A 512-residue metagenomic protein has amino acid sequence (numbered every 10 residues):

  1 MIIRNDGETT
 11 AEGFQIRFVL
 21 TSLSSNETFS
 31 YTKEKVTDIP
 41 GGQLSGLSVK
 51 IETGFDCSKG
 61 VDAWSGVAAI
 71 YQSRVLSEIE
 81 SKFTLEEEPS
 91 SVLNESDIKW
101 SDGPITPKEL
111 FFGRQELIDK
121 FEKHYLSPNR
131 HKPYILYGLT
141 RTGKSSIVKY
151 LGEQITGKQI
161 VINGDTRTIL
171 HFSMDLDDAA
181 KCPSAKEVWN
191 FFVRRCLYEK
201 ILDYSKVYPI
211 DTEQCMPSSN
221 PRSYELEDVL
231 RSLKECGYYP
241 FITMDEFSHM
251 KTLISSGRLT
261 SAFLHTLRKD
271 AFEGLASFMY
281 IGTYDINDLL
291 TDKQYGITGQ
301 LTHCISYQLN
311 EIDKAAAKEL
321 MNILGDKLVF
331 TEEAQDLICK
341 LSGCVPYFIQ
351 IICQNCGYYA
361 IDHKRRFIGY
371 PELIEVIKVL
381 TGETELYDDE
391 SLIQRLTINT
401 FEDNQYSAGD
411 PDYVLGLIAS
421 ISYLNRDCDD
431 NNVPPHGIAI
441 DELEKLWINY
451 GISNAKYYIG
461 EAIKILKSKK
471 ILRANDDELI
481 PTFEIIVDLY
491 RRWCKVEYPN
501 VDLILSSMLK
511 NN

Functional and structural regions predicted by a protein language model:
E88-K120, K206-Y208, Q300-T302: Conserved adenine-nucleotide phosphate-binding loops and their immediately adjacent elements
H131, C344, F348-K456, S507-N511: Winged-helix-like regulatory helical subdomains adjacent to P-loop NTPase cores
P133, S219-I286, T291-I297, V496: Conserved Walker B catalytic segment
Y134-S173: P-loop NTPase Walker A phosphate-binding motif
I169-Y208: Conserved NTP-binding/hydrolysis module of P-loop NTPases
Y307-A334, I352: Conserved small helical "lid"/interfacial subdomain of P-loop NTPases
Y450-K469: Short amphipathic alpha-helical interaction segments
D488-N512: Short, amphipathic alpha-helical interaction segments positioned at domain boundaries
